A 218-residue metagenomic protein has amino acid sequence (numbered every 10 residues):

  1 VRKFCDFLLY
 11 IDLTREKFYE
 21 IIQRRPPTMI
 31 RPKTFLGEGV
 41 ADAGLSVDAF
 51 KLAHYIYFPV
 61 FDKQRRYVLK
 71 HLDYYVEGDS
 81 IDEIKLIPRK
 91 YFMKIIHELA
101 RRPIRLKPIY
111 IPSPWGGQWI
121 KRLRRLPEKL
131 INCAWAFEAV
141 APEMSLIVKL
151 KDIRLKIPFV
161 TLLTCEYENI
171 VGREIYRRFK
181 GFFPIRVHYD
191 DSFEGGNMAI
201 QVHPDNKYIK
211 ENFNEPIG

Functional and structural regions predicted by a protein language model:
V1-K3: Glycine-rich phosphate-binding loop used to anchor ATP phosphates in small-molecule kinases, encompassing both
F7, I11, R15-Y19, Q23-M29 (+1 more regions): NTP-dependent small-molecule kinase module
P32-G39: Acidic, Ser/Thr-rich peripheral helices and adjacent loops at domain boundaries
L72-G218: Transition-metal
